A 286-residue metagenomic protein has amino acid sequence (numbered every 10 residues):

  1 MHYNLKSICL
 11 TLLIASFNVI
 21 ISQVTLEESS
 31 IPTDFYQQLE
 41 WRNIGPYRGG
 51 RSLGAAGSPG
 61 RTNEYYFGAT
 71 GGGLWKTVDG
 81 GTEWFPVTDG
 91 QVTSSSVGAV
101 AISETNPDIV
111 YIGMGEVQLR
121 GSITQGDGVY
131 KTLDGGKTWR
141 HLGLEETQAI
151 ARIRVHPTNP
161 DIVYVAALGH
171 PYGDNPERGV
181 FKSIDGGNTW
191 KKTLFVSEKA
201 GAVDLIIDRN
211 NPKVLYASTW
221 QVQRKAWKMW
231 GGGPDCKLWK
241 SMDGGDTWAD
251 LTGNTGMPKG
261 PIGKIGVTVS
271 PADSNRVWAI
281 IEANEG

Functional and structural regions predicted by a protein language model:
M1-E27: Bacterial Sec-dependent N-terminal signal peptides
Q23-G286: Beta-propeller blade termini and top-face loops
